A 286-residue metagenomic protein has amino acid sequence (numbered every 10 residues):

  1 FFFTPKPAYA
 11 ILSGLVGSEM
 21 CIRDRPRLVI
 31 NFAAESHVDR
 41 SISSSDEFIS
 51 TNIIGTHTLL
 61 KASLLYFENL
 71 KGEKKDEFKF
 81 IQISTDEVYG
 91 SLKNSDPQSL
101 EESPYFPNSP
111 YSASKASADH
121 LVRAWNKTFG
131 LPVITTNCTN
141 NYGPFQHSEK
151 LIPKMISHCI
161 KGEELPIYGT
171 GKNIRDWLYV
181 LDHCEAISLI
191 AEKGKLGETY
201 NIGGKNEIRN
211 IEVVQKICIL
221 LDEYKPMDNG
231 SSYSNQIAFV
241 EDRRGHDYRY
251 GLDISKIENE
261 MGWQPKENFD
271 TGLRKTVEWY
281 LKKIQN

Functional and structural regions predicted by a protein language model:
P5-I22, N210-V213: Short, small-residue-biased leader/transition segments that mark boundaries at the very start of proteins
S18, P153, C159-N286: C-terminal substrate-binding subdomain of Rossmann-fold SDR/epimerase-dehydratase oxidoreductases
E19, R23-S50: NAD(P)H-binding glycine-rich loop region in Rossmannoid oxidoreductase-like domains and their noncatalytic homologs
A33-A34, S63, A118, A186 (+1 more regions): Small-residue (primarily alanine) positions within well-ordered alpha-helices, especially packing/interaction faces
S41, T139-N140, T199-I202: Short-chain dehydrogenase/reductase
S43-K61, K71-Q82, E87-T135, Y142 (+1 more regions): Catalytic helix-loop patch of NAD(P)-dependent Rossmann-fold dehydrogenases
L65-E77, E223-S232: Intrinsically disordered, low-complexity Ser/Thr- and acidic-rich flexible linkers and loops, especially at boundaries
S117, L121, W125, M155 (+2 more regions): Hydrophobic alpha-helix immediately C-terminal to the catalytic Tyr-X-X-X-Lys motif of short-chain
